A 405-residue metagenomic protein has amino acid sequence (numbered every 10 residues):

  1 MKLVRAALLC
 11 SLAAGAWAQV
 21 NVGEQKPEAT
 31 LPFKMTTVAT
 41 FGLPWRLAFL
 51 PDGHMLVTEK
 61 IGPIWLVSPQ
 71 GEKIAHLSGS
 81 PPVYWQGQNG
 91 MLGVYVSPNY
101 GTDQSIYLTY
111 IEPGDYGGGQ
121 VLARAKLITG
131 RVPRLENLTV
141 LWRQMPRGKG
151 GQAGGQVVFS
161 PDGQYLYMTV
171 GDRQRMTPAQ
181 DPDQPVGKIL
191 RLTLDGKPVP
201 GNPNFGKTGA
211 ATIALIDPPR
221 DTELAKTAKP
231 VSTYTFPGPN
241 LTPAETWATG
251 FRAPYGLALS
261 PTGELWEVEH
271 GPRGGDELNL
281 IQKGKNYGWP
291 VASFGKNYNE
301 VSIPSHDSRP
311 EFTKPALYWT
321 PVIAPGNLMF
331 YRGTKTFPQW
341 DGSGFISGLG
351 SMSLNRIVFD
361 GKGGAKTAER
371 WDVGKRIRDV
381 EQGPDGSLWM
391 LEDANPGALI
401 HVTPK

Functional and structural regions predicted by a protein language model:
M1-R5, P404: Positively charged n-region of N-terminal signal peptides that target proteins for export
A6-G15: Bacterial N-terminal signal peptides
Q19-T177, G256-L259, E264-G271, P321-G361 (+1 more regions): Acidic, Gly/Ser/Thr-rich repeat motifs that build Ca2+-stabilized beta-propeller blades
V20-E28, N89-M91, N99-G101, V121 (+3 more regions): Beta-propeller domain segments
T36-T37, K73-P81, P133-R143, V199-A210 (+2 more regions): Beta-propeller fold detector
G364-P384: Conserved blade-ending motifs and adjacent loop-strand segments that build the rim/top face of beta-propeller domains
